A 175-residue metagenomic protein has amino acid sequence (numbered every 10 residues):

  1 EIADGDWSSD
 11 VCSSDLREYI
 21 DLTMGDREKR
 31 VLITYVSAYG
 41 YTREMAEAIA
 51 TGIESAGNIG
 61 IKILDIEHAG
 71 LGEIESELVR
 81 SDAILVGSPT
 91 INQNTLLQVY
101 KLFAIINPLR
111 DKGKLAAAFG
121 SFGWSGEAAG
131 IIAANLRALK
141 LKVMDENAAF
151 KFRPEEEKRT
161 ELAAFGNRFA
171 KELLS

Functional and structural regions predicted by a protein language model:
E1-V11: Single conserved hydrophobic/aromatic residue that forms the stacking wall/gate of nucleotide- or nucleobase-binding
D10, G40-R43, Q93-L96, S125-E127 (+1 more regions): Loop/helix-junction capping segments adjacent to catalytic residues or to phosphate/diphosphate-binding pockets
C12-V31: Terminal amphipathic helices with adjacent charged low-complexity linkers/tails
S13, E67-D145: Helix-loop-strand module that forms the ligand-binding subsite of alpha/beta enzymes
R30-T34, A117: Conserved beta-strand elements of the Class I
T42-A46, A50, V99, A129: Short, highly selective alpha-helical patches that border small-molecule cofactor pockets in redox/cofactor-processing
E44-K62, R137-K142: Short helix-loop-beta junction
N147-S175: Glycine-rich phosphate/pyrophosphate-binding loop and the adjoining helix
